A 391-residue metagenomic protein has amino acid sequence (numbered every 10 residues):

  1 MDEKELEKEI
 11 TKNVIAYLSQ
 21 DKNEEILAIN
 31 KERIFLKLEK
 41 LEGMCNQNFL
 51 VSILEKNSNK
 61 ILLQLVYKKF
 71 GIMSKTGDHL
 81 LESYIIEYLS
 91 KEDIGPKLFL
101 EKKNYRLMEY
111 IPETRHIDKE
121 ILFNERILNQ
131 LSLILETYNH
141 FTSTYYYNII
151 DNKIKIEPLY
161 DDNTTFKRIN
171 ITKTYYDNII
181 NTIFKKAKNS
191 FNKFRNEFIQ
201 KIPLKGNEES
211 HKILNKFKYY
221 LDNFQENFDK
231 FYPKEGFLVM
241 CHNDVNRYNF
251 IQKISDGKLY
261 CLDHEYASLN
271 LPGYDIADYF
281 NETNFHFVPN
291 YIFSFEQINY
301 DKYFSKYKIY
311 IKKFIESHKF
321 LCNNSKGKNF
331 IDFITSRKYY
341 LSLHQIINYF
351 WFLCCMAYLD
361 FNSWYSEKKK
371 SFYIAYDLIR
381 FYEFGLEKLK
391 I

Functional and structural regions predicted by a protein language model:
M1-L38: Juxta-kinase regulatory segment immediately upstream of eukaryotic protein kinase catalytic domains
I10-E25, P158-N243, K253-S255: An alpha-helical support segment within catalytic cores of ATP-dependent transferases
L18-K22, D93, L135-Y146, F228 (+6 more regions): A general structural signal marking secondary-structure boundaries and capping sites
E39-K185, K230: ATP-binding pocket architecture of kinase catalytic cores
L41-L62, D222-D275: Active-site acidic catalytic loop and adjacent metal/ATP-binding pocket of ATP-dependent phosphoryl transfer enzymes
F70-I72, N104-F123, H140-T144, N196-I199 (+2 more regions): A glycine-centered beta->alpha junction motif in the catalytic cores of kinase/phosphotransferase enzymes
G273-S325, Q345-W364: Active-site activation/catalytic loop segments of kinase-like enzymes and analogous catalytic loops in related
L321-I391: Helical subdomain adjoining the active site within ATP-dependent kinase catalytic cores
